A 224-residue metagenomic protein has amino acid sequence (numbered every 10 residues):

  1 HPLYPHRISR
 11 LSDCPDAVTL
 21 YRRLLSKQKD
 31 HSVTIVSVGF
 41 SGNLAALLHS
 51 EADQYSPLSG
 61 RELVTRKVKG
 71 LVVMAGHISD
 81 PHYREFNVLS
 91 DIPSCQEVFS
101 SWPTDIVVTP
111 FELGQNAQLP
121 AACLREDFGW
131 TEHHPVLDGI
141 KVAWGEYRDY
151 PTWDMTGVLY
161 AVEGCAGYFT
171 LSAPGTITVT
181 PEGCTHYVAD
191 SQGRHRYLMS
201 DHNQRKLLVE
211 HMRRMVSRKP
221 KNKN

Functional and structural regions predicted by a protein language model:
H1-N224: N-terminal acidic, glycine/proline-rich low-complexity segments
